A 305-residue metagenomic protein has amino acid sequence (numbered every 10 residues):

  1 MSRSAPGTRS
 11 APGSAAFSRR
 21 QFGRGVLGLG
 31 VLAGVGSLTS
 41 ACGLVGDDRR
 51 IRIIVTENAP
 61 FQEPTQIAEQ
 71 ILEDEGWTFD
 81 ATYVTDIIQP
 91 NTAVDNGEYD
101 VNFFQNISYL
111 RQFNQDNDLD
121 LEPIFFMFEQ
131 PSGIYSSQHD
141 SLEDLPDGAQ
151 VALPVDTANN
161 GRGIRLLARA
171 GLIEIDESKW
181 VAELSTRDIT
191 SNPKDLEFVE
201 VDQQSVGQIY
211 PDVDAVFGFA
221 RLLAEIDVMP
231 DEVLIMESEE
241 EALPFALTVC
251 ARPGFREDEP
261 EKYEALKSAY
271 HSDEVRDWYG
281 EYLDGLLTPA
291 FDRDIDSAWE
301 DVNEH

Functional and structural regions predicted by a protein language model:
M1-S18, G25-L38: N-terminal secretory signal peptides
D48-N58, F79-Y83, Q150-V151: Short, well-ordered beta-strand elements
E57-T78, Q89, A93, Y99: Short, polar/charged alpha-helical segment
T82-T92, K179-Q208: Short helix-initiation/N-cap motifs at beta->coil->alpha
Q112-I124, H139, D212, F217 (+1 more regions): Ligand-binding "clamshell"
I124-E174: A conserved helix-loop-strand patch within extracytoplasmic ligand-binding domains of the periplasmic binding
P131-L142, F245-A265: A bilobed periplasmic-binding-protein/Venus flytrap-type ligand-binding module shared by bacterial periplasmic
N160-A168, A269-F291: Periplasmic-binding protein-like
